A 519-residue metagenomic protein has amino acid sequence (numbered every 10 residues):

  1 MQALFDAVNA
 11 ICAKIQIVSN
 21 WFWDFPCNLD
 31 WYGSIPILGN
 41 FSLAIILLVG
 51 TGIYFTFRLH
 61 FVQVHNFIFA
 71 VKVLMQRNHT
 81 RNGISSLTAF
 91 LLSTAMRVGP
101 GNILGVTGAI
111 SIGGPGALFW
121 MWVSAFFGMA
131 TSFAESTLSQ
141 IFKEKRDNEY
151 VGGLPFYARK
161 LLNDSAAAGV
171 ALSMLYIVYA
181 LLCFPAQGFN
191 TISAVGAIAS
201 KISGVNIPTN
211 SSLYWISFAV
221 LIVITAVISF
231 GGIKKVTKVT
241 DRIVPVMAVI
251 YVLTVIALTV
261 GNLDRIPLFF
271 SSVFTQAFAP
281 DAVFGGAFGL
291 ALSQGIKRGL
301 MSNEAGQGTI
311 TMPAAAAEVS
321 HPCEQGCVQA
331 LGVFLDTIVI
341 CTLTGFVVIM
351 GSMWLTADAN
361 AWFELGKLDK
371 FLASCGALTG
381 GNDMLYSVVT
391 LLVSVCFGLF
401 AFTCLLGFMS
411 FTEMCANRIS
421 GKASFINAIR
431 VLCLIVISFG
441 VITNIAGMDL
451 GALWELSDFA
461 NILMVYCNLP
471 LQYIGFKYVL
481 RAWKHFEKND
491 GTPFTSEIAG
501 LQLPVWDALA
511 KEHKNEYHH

Functional and structural regions predicted by a protein language model:
M1-P100, I110-G116, G128, S438 (+1 more regions): N-terminal alpha-helical transmembrane segments of multi-pass membrane transport and channel/translocase proteins
P36-F69, S111-Y150, D336-L343, V389 (+1 more regions): Extracellular loop-to-transmembrane helix junctions
L47-T51, F55-V71, Y176, T191-V195 (+6 more regions): Membrane-interface loop-to-helix entry segments
T51-T56, T94, S124-N148, L154-P155 (+2 more regions): Helix-loop-helix module between adjacent transmembrane segments
L59-Q63, G101-V106, P115, C183-A194 (+6 more regions): Transmembrane helix-loop junctions in multi-pass membrane proteins
F61-S86, G108-I110, G114-L118, W122 (+4 more regions): Flexible loop linkers connecting adjacent transmembrane helices in multi-pass alpha-helical membrane transporters
T80-I112, L138-F142, D147-P155, R159 (+2 more regions): Alpha-helical membrane segments and immediately flanking helix-loop junctions that form or couple to the substrate/ion
F133-K143, D147, I256-S272, P280-G286 (+3 more regions): Extracellular/periplasmic helix-exit of transmembrane alpha-helices
